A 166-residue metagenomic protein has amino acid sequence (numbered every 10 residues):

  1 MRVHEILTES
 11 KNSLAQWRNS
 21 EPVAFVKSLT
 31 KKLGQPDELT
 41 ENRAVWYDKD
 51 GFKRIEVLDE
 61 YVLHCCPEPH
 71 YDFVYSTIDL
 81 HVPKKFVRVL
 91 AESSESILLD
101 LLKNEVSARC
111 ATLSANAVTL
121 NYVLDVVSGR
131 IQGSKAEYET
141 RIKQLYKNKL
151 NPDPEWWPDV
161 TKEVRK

Functional and structural regions predicted by a protein language model:
M1-E9: Charge-dense, intrinsically disordered terminal/linker segments
S10-K166: Non-cytosolic coordination micro-motifs
